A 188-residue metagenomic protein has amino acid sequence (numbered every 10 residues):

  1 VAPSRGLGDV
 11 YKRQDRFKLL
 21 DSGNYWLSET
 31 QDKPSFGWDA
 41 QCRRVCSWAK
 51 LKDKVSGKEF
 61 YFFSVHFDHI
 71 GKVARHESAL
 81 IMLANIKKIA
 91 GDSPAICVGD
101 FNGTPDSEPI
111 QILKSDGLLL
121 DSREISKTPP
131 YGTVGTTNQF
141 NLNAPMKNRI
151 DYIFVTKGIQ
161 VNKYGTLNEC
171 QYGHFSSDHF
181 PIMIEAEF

Functional and structural regions predicted by a protein language model:
V1-G8: Single conserved hydrophobic/aromatic residue that forms the stacking wall/gate of nucleotide- or nucleobase-binding
D9, C46-K50, S64, Y152-I153 (+1 more regions): Conserved hydrophobic/aromatic beta-strand scaffold that supports enzyme active sites
D9-F60: A well-ordered secondary-structure block
N24-D32, H66-H69, K127, T166-Q171: Short, solvent-exposed aromatic-acidic interface loops
F62, A95-C97: Hydrophobic/aromatic residues located in beta-strands of well-ordered beta-sheets within soluble catalytic
S64-H69, R75-S78, M82: Hydrophobic, aromatic-enriched interface-forming segments
V65-F67, D100-F101, F180: Active-site metal-binding loops of divalent metal-dependent hydrolases
V73, E77, I86-A95, G103-F188: Metal-dependent phosphoester-hydrolase catalytic domains
